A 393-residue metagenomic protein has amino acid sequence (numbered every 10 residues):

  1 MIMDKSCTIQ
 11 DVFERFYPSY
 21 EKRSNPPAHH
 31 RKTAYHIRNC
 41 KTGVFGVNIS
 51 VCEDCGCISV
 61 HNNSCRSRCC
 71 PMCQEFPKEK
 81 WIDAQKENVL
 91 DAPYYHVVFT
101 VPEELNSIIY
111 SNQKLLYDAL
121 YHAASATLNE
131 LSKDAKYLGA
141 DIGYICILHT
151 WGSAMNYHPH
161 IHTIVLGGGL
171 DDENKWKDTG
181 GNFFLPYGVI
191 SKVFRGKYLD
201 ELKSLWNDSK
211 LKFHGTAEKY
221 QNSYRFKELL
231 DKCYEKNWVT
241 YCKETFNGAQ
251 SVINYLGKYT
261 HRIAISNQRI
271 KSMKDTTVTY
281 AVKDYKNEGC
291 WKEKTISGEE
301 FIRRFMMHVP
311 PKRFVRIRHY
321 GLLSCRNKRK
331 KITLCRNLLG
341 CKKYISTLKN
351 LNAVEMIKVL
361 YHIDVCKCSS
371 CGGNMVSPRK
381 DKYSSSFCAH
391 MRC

Functional and structural regions predicted by a protein language model:
M1-C393: Beta->alpha loop/short-helix hinge microenvironment recognizer with preference for catalytic Tyr/His contexts
